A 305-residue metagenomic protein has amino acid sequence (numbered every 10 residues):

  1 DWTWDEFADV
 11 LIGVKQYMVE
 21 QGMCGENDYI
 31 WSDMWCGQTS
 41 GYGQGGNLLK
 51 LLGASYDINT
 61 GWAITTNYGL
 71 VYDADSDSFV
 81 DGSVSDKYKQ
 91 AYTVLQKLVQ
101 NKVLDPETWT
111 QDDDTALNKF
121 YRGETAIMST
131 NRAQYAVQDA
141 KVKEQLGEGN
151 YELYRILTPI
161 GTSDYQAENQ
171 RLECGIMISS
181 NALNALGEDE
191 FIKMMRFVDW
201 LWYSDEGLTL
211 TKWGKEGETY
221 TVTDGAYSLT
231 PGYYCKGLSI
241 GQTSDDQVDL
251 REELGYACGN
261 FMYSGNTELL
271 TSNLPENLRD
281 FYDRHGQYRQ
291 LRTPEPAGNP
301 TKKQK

Functional and structural regions predicted by a protein language model:
D1-G46, Y68-T115, K119, I178-I192 (+4 more regions): Helix-loop-helix "hinge/cap" segment bordering the ligand-binding cleft or interdomain interface
C36-S40, A133-A136, I160-T162: Solvent-exposed loop/turn segments at secondary-structure junctions within structured extracellular/periplasmic domains
Y42-I64: Conserved oxyanion/phosphate-binding beta-strand-loop segments in alpha/beta enzyme cores
N59-D86, P159-Q166, T221-D246: Short, solvent-exposed loop/beta-turn-alpha elements that line the ligand-binding surface or hinge of extracytoplasmic
R122-Q134: Alpha-to-beta junction loops
Q138-D164: Ligand-binding "clamshell"
N169-E173: Short, solvent-exposed loop/turn segments at the edges of secondary structure
R196-Q304: Conserved small-residue motifs centered on glycine
